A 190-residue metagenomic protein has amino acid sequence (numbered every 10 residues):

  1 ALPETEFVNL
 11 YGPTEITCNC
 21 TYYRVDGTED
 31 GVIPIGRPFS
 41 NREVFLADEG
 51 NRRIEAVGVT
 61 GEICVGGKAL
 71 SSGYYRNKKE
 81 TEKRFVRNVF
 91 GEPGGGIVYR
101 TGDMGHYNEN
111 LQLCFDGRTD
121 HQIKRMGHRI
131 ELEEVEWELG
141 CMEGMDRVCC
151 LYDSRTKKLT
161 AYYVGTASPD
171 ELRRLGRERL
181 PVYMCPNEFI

Functional and structural regions predicted by a protein language model:
A1-E4: Short, conserved loop/helix-junction motifs that constitute active-site signature segments in enzyme catalytic cores
E6-N9, R24-I190: AMP-dependent adenylate-forming
Y11-C18: SF2 helicase/translocase ATPase core recognition
